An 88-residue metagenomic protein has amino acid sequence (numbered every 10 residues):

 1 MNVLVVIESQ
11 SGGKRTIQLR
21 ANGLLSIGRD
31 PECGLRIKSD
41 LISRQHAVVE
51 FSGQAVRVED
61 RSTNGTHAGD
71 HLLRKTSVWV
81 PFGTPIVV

Functional and structural regions predicted by a protein language model:
N2-L4, K14-V88: Forkhead-associated
Q10-G12: Glycine-centered tight beta-turn/hairpin loop motif at sheet-sheet or coil-to-beta transitions
